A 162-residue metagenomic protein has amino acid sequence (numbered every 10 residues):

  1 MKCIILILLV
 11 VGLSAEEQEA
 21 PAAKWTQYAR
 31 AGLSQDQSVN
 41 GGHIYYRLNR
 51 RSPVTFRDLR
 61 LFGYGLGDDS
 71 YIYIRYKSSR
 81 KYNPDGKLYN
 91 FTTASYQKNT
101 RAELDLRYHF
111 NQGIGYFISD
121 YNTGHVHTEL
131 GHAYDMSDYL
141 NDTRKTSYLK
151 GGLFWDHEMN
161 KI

Functional and structural regions predicted by a protein language model:
M1-A23: Cleavable N-terminal export/targeting peptides
A15-G67, Y82, Q112: Outer-membrane beta-barrel initiation region
E16-W25, R51-F56, Y82-L88, A102 (+2 more regions): Short loop/turn motifs that connect adjacent beta-strands in outer-membrane beta-barrel proteins
A23-W25, S38-I44, S70-I74, L104-F110 (+2 more regions): Residues that define the transmembrane beta-barrel architecture of outer-membrane proteins
Q27-A31, R57-L61, N90-A94, Q112 (+3 more regions): Membrane-embedded beta-strand positions of outer-membrane beta-barrel proteins
G32-S38, F62-D68, K81-N83, S95-E103 (+2 more regions): Sequence/structural signature of outer-membrane beta-barrel proteins
L33, I44-R50, Y76-R80, Q112-Y116 (+2 more regions): Residues on the lipid-exposed face of transmembrane beta-strands in outer-membrane beta-barrel proteins
T123-I162: Outer-membrane beta-barrel transmembrane domain signature
